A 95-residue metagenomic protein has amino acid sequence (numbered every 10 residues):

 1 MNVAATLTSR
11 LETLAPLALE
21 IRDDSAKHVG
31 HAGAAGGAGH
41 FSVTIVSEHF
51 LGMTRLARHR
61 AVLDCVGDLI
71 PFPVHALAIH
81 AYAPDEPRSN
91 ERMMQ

Functional and structural regions predicted by a protein language model:
M1, S47-E48, I70, M93: N-terminal/domain-start segments enriched in small and hydrophobic, helix-friendly residues, covering either
M1-A34: N-terminal first-folded block
L7, A57-V62: Short amphipathic alpha-helices in soluble, non-transmembrane regions that often serve as interface/regulatory elements
A15-L17, G37-F41, P73-L77: A generic structural signal for short beta-strands and their flanking turns/coil linkers
R22, T44-V46, A78-Y82: Solvent-exposed beta-strand sheet faces enriched in polar/charged residues
G30-S47: A short, structured beta-strand/loop element
F50-R55: Short, conserved charged micro-motifs
R60-Q95: C-terminal structural segments of small proteins and small subunits
